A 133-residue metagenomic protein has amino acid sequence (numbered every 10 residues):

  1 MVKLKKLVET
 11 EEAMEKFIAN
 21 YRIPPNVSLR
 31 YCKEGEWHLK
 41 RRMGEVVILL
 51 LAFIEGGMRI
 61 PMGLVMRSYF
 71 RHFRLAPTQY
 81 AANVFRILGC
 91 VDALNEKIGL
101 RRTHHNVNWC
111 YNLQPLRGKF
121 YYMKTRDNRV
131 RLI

Functional and structural regions predicted by a protein language model:
M1-I133: Residue-register detector that marks a fixed positional context within folded domains
